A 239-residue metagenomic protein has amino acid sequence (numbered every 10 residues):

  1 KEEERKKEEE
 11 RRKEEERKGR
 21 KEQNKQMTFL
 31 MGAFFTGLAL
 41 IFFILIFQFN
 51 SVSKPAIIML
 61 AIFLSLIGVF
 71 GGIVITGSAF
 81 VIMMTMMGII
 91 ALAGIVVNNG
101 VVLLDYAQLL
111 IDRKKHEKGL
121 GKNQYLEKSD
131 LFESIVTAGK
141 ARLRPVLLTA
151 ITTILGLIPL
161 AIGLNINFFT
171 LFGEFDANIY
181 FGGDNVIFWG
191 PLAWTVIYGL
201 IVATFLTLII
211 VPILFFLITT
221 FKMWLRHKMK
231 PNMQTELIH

Functional and structural regions predicted by a protein language model:
K1-E4, E8-G37, I46-F49, K114-E133: Extracytoplasmic/periplasmic membrane-proximal domains and adjacent transmembrane bundles of envelope biogenesis
Q26-L30, K54-P55, G71, G183: Short beta-alpha junctions and helix-cap segments that line functional grooves
L40-R142, L148-I166, F172, Y198 (+2 more regions): Hydrophobic transmembrane alpha-helices and their membrane-interface caps in long multi-pass transport proteins
D112-E133, N165-I187, I213-H239: Interfacial helix-loop-helix hairpins and adjacent transmembrane helices of multi-pass alpha-helical membrane proteins
F188, L192: Structured binding elements
